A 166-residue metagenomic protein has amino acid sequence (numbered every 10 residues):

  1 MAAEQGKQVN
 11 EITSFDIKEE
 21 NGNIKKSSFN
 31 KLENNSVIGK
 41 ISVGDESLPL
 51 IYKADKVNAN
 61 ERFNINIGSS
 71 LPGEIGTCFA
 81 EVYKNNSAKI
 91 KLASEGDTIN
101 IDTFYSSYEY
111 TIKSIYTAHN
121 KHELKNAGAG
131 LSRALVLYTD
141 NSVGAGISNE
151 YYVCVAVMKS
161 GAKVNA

Functional and structural regions predicted by a protein language model:
M1-A166: Solvent-exposed, non-transmembrane regions of membrane-associated and secreted proteins
